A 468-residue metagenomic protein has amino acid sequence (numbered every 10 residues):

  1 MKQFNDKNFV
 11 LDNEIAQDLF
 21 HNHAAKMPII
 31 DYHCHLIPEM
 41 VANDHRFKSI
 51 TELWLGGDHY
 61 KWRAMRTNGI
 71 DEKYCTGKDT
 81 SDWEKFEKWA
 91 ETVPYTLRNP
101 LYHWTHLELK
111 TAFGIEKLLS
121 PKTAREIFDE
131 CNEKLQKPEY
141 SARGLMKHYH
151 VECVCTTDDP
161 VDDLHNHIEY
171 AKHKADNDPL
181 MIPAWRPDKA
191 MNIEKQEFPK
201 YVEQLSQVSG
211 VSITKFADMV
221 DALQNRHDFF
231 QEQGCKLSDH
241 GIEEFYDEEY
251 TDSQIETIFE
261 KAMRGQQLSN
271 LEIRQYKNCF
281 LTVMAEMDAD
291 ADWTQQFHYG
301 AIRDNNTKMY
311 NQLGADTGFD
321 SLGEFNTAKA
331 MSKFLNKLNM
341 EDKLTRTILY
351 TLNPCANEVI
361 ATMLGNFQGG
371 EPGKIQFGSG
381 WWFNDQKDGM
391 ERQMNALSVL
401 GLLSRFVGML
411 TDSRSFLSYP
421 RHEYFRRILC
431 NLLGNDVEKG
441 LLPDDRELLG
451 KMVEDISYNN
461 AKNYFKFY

Functional and structural regions predicted by a protein language model:
K2-A291, K343-T345, L349-P354, E358-A361 (+1 more regions): Metal-cofactor-binding active-site regions of metalloenzymes
S269-N270, F319-F325: A short acidic, glycine-rich active-site loop that binds or catalyzes chemistry on phosphate/adenosine moieties
Q295-F297: C-terminal amphipathic alpha-helical interaction region
N306: Hard-cation-handling environments
Y310-G318: Short glycine/proline- and charge-enriched loop/turn segments that cap or connect secondary-structure elements
T327-M331: Divalent-cation-assisted or electrostatically stabilized phosphate/pyrophosphate-binding catalytic cores
F334-M340: Short, basic/hydrophobic alpha-helical segments
